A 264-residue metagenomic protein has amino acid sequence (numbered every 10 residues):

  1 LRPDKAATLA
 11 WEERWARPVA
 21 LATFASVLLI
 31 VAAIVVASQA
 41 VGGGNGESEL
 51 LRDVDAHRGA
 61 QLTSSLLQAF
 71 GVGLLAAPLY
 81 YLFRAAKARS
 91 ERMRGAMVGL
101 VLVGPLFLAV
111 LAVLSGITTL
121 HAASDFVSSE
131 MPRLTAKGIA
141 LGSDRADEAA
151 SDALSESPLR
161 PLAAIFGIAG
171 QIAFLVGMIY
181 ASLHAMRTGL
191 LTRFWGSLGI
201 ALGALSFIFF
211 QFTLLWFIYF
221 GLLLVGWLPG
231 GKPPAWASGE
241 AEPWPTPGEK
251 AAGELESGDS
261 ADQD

Functional and structural regions predicted by a protein language model:
L1-D264: Hydrophobic, aromatic-enriched alpha-helical segments typical of multi-pass transmembrane helices
